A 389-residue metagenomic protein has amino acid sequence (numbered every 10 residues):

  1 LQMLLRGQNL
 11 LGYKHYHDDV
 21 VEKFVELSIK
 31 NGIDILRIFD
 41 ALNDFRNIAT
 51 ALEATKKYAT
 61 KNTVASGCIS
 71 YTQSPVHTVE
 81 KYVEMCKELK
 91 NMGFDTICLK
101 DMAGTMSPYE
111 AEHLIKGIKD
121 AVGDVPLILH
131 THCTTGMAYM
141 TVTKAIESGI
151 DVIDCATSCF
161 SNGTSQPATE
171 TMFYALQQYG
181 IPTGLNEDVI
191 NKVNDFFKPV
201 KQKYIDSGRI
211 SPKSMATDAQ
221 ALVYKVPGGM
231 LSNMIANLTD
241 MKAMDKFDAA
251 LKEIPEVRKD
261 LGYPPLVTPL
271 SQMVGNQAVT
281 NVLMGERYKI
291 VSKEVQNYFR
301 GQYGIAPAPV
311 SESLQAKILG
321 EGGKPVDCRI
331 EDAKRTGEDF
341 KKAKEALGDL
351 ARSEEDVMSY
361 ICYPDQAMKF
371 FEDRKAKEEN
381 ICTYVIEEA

Functional and structural regions predicted by a protein language model:
L1-A54, Y58, N62-K90, A103-S107: Active-site beta->alpha loop and helix N-cap motifs at the rims of alpha/beta catalytic domains
L1-L4, A51-S70, A111-L129, F173-L185: Alpha-helix-loop-beta-strand connector modules within alpha/beta enzyme cores
G32-D34, A59-K61, N91-D95, A121-V125 (+1 more regions): Glycine-enriched alpha-helix->loop->beta-strand junction motifs that scaffold or abut catalytic
I38, D101, S148-S165: Glycine-rich phosphate-binding active-site loops on the catalytic face of alpha/beta enzymes
I38, L89, I97, G149 (+2 more regions): Conserved, mostly hydrophobic/aromatic
H77-L89, T135-I150: Catalytic cores of alpha/beta
M140, S165, F173-L176, T183-D240: Core active-site phosphate/anionic-ligand binding loop and the adjoining beta-turn-alpha structural block in enzyme
K213-A221, K225-A389: Terminal or standalone catalytic/regulatory effector modules within metabolic enzymes and repeat proteins
